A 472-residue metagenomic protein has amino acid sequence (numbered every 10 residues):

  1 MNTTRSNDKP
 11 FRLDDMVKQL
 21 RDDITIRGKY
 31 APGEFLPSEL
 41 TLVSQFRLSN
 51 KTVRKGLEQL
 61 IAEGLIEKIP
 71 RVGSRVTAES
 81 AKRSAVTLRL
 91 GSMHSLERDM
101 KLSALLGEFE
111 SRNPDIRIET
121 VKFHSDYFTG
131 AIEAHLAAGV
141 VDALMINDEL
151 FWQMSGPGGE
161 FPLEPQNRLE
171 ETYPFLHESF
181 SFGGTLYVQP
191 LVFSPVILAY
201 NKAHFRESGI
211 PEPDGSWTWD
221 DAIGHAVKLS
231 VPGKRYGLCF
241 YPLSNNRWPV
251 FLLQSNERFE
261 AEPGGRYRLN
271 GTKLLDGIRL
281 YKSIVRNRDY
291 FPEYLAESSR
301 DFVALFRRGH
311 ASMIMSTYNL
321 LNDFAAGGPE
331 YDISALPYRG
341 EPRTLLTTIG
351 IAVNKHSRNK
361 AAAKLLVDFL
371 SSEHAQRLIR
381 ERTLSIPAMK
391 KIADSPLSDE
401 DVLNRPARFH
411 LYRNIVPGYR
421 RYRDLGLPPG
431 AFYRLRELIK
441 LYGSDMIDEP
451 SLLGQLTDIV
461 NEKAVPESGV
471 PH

Functional and structural regions predicted by a protein language model:
M1-L36, L40-Q45: Extreme N-terminal segment that seeds HTH/winged-HTH DNA-binding domains in transcriptional regulators
M100-T120, F205: Short alpha-helix C-terminal cap/hinge motif
D148-S194: Hinge/lid segment of periplasmic solute-binding proteins
I223-Y267: Extracytoplasmic/periplasmic solute-binding protein
G265-L295: Glycine-centered hinge/linker elements that transmit conformational signals in sensory and ligand-binding systems
V285-R358: Extracytoplasmic/periplasmic substrate-binding proteins
N354-G426: Mature extracytoplasmic/periplasmic domains
N404-V465: C-terminal capping/gating helix-and-loop segments adjacent to ligand/active sites or protein-protein/ligand interfaces
